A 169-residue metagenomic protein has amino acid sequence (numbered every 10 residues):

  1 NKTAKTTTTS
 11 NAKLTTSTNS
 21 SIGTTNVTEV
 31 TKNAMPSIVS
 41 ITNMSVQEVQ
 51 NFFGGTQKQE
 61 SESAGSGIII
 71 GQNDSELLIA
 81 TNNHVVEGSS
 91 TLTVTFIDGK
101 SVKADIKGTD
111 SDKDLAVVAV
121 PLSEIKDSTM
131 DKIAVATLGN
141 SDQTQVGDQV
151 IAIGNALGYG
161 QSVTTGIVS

Functional and structural regions predicted by a protein language model:
K2-F52, S66, S90-T91, Q145-V146: N-terminal activation segment of mature serine protease catalytic domains
T7, P121-T137, T164-S169: Active-site region of chymotrypsin-like
S20-E29, E48-L78, K100-D105, A134-T137 (+1 more regions): A conserved glycine-rich beta-strand in the N-terminal activation segment of trypsin-fold
P36-I41, F53, G67, L77-T81 (+5 more regions): Terminal peptide-recognition signature
I41-M44, Q72, N83, K107-T109 (+3 more regions): Residue-level recognition of beta-strand microenvironments
E48-E62, I97, T109-K113, A119-D131 (+1 more regions): Gly/Ser-enriched beta-turn/beta-hairpin loop segments
D74-E76, A80-D114, L122-S123: Catalytic-histidine neighborhood of serine endopeptidases, predominantly the chymotrypsin-like S1/PA family
V94-T95, D105-K107, K126-G160: Active-site substrate-binding loop(s) of clan PA
